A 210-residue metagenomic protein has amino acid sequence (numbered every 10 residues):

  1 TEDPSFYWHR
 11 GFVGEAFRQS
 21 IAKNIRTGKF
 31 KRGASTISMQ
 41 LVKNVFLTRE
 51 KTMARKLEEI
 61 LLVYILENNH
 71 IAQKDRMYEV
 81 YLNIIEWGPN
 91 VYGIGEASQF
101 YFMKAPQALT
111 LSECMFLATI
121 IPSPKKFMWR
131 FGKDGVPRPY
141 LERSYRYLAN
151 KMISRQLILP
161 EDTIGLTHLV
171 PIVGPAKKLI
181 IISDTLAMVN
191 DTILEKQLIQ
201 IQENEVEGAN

Functional and structural regions predicted by a protein language model:
T1-L157: Peptidoglycan glycan-strand catalytic modules in the bacterial/periplasmic cell-wall system
P160: Short beta-strand "wing" residues that participate in macromolecule-binding interfaces
T163, D184-T185, T192: Coil residues (strongly favoring Ser/Thr
T163, T167-G174, L179-I181: Pro/Ala/Gly-rich low-complexity, hydrophilic intrinsically disordered segments
T192-N210: Long, low-complexity, intrinsically disordered segments
